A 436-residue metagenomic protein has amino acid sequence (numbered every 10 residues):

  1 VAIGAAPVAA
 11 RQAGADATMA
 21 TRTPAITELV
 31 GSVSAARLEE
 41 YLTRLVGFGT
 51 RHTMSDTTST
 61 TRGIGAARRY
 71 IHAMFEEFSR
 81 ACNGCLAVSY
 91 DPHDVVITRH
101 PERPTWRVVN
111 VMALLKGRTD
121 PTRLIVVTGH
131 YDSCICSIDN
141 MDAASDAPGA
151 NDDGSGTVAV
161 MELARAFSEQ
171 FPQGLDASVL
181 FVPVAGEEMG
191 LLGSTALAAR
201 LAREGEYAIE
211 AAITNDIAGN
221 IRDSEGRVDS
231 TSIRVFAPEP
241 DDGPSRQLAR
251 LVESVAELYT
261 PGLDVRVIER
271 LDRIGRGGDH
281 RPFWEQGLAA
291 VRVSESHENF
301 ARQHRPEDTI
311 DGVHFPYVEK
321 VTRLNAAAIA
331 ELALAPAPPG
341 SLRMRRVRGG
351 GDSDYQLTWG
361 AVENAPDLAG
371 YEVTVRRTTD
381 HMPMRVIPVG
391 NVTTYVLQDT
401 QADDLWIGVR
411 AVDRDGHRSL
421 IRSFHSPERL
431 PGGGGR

Functional and structural regions predicted by a protein language model:
G14-R62, N299-D308: N-terminal capping segment at the start of a domain
R37-L115, D264-R266: A non-catalytic alpha/beta surface segment that caps or lines the substrate-entry region of metallo-dependent hydrolase
A113, V127-S133, S137-L191, N325: Alpha-helical metal-binding/catalytic segments enriched in His/Glu/Asp
V184-P282, Q286, A290-R292: Metal-dependent peptidase/peptidase-like ectodomains
E298-R343: His/Asp/Glu-rich mid-to-C-terminal helical/loop segments that flank catalytic regions of hydrolases
S353-P366: Conserved aromatic anchor
L397-R418: Beta-strand-rich modules
R414-R436: Extracellular fibronectin type III
